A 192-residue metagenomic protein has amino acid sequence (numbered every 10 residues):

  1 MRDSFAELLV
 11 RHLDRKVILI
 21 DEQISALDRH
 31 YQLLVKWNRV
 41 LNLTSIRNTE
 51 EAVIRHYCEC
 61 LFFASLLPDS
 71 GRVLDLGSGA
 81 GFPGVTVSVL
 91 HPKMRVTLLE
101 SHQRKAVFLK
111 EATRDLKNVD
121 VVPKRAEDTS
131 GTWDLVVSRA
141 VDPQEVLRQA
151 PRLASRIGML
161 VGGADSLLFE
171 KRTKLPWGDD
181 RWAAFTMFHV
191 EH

Functional and structural regions predicted by a protein language model:
M1-S70, R104-D115: Class I SAM-dependent transferase core
E50, V73, L99: Short gly/ser-rich anion-binding loops that grip negatively charged ligand groups
S70-G79: Conserved class I S-adenosyl-L-methionine
F82-G84, K93-T97, S101-H192: S-adenosylmethionine
V87: Aromatic pocket-lining residues of Rossmann-like dinucleotide-binding sites
